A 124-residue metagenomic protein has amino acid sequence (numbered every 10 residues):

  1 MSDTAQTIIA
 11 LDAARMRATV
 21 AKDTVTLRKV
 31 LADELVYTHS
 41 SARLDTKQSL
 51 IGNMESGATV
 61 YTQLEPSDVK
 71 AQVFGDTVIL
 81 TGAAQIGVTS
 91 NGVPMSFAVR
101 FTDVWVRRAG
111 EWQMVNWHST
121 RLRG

Functional and structural regions predicted by a protein language model:
M1-V30, E34-G124: A beta-strand edge to alpha-helix "cap/lid" segment located at domain peripheries
